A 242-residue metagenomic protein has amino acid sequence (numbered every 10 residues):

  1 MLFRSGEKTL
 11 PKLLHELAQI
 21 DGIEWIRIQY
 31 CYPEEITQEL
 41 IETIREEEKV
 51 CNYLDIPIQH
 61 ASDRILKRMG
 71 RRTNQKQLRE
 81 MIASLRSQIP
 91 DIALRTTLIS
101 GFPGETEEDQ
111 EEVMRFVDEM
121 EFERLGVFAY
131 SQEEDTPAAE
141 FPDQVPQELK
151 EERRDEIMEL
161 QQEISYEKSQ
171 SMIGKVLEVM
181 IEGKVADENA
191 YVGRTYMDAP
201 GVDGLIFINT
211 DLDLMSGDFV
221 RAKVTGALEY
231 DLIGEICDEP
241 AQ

Functional and structural regions predicted by a protein language model:
M1-E107: Conserved SAM/AdoMet-binding glycine-rich loop
F3-S5, E35-E39, I58-G70, S100-E107 (+5 more regions): Flexible glycine/acidic-rich beta-alpha junction loops that bind and position SAM and/or redox cofactors in anaerobic
I28, I56, T97, V117 (+4 more regions): Conserved, mostly hydrophobic/aromatic
L40-I41, V113, I208-T210: Short beta-alpha junctions and helix-cap segments that line functional grooves
I44-R45, V113, P142-V145: Short, hinge-like loop/turn segments at secondary-structure boundaries
L54, Q75-S87, E111, R115-E119 (+3 more regions): Proteins enriched for Cys/Gly/acidic motifs involved in redox and nucleic-acid/cofactor modification
E140-Q242: Terminal RNA-binding accessory module
